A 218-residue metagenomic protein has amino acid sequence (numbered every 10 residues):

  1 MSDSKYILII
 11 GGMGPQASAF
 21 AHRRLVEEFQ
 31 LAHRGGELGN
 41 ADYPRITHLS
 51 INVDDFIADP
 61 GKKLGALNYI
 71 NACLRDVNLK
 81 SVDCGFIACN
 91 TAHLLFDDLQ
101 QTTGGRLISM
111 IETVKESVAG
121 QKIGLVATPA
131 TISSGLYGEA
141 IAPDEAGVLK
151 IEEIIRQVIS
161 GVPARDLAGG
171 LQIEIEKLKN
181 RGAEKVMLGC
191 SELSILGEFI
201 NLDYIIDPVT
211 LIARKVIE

Functional and structural regions predicted by a protein language model:
M1-E218: Non-catalytic structural scaffold of enzyme domains
